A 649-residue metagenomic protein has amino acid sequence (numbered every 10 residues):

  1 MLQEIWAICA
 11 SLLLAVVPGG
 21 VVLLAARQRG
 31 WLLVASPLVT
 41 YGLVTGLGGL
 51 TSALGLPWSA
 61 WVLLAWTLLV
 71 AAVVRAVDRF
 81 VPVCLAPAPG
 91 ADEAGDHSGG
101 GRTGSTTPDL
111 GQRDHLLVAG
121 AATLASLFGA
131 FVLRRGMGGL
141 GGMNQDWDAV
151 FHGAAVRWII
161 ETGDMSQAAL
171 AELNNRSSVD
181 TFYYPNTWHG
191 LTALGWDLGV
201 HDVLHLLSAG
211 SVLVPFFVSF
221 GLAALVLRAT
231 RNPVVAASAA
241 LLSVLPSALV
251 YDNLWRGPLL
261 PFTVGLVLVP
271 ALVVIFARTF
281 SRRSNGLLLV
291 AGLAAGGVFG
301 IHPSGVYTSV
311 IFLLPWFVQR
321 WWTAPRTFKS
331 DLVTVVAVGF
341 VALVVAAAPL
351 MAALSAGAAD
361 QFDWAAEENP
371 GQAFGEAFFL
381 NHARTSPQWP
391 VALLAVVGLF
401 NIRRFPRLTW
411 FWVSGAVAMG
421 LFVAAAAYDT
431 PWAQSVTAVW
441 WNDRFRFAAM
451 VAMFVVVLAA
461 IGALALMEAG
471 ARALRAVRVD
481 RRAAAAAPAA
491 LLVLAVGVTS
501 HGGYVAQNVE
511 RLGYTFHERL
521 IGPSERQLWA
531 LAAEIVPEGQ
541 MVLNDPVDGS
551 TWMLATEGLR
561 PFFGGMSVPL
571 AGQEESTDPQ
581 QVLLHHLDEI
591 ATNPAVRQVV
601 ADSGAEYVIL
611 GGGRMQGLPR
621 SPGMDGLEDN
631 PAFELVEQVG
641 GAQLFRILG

Functional and structural regions predicted by a protein language model:
M1-L116: Membrane-embedded, hydrophobic transmembrane alpha-helices
A10, V16, V498-G649: Extracytoplasmic
G30, T279-G296: Short hydrophobic alpha-helices at membrane interfaces in multi-pass membrane enzymes
L54-W58, G139-Q145, A248-V264, Q361-H382 (+3 more regions): Membrane-helix boundary/interfacial segments in multi-pass membrane proteins
G99, T308-F340: Perimembrane helix-loop-helix junctions
A125-V267, N508-R519: Active-site lumenal/periplasmic loops and adjacent helix-entry segments of GT-C-fold, multi-pass membrane
F317, V344, Q388-W412: Hydrophobic, aromatic-rich transmembrane alpha-helices and their immediate juxtamembrane boundary segments
G339-L343, L466-G502: Signature aromatic-anchored transmembrane alpha helix within multi-pass, membrane-resident enzymes that catalyze glycan
